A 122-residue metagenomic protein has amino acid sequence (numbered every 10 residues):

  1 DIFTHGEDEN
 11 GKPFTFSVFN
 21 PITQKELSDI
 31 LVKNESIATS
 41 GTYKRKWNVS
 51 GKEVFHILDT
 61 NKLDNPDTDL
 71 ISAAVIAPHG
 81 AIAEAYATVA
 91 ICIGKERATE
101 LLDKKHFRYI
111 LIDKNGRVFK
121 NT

Functional and structural regions predicted by a protein language model:
D1-T122: Mature catalytic core of soluble alpha/beta enzymes
